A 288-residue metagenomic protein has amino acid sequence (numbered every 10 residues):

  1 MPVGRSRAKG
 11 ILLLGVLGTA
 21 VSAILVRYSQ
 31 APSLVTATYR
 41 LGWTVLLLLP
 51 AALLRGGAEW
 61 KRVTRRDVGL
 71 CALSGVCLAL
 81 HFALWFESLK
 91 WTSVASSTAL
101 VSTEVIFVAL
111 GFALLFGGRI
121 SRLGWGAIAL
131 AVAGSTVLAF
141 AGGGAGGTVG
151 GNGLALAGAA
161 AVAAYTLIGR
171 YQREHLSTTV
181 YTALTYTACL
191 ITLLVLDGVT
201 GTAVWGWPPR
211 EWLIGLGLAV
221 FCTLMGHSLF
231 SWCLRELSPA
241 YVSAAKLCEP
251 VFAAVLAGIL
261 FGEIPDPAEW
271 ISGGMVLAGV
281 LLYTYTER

Functional and structural regions predicted by a protein language model:
M1-L17, T44-L73, F86, F116-G126 (+5 more regions): Membrane-interface interhelical linkers
M1-V3, L41, A52, F140-A141 (+2 more regions): C-terminal-most transmembrane helix of multi-pass membrane proteins
M1-Y39, T44, V76, L80 (+2 more regions): Glycine-/small-residue-enriched transmembrane alpha-helix faces in small-molecule transporters and effluxers
S29, T36, R40, S88 (+8 more regions): Hydrophobic/aromatic residues within transmembrane alpha-helices of multi-pass small-molecule transporters
A31-L80, F107, G111, L130 (+5 more regions): Transmembrane alpha-helices of multi-pass small-molecule transport proteins
V35-L46, F86-R119, G158, P239-G258: Specific alpha-helical transmembrane segments that line the substrate/conduction pathway and gating interfaces
L48, A72, G111, I120-A141 (+4 more regions): Hydrophobic transmembrane alpha-helices of multi-pass small-molecule transport proteins
S97-T103, I168-L190, T223-I259: Helix-helix packing/entry segments at the starts of transmembrane helices
